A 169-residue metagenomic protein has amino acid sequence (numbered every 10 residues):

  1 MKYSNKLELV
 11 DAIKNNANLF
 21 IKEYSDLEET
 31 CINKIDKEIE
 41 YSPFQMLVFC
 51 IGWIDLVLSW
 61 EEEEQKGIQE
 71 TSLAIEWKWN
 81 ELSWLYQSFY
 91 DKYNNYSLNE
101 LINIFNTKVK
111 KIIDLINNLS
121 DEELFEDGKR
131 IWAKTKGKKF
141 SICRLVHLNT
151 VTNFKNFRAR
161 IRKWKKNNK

Functional and structural regions predicted by a protein language model:
M1-L19: Extreme N-terminal tail/first-helix region
K2-K6, D91-N95, K139-C143: A short, mixed-charge helix-start or loop-turn motif at secondary-structure junctions
V10, K14, L47, N95-V109 (+2 more regions): Generic detection of long, well-ordered alpha-helical segments
A17-E28, I54-L58, E62, N106-S120 (+3 more regions): Structural signal for well-ordered, non-membrane alpha-helices
T30-N33, I39, N117, E122: Flexible, active-site-adjacent loop/turn segments at secondary-structure boundaries
N33-W84, D127-K169: Short, contiguous alpha-helical
E81-F125: Acidic/histidine-rich alpha-helical segments that form the ligand environment of transition-metal centers
